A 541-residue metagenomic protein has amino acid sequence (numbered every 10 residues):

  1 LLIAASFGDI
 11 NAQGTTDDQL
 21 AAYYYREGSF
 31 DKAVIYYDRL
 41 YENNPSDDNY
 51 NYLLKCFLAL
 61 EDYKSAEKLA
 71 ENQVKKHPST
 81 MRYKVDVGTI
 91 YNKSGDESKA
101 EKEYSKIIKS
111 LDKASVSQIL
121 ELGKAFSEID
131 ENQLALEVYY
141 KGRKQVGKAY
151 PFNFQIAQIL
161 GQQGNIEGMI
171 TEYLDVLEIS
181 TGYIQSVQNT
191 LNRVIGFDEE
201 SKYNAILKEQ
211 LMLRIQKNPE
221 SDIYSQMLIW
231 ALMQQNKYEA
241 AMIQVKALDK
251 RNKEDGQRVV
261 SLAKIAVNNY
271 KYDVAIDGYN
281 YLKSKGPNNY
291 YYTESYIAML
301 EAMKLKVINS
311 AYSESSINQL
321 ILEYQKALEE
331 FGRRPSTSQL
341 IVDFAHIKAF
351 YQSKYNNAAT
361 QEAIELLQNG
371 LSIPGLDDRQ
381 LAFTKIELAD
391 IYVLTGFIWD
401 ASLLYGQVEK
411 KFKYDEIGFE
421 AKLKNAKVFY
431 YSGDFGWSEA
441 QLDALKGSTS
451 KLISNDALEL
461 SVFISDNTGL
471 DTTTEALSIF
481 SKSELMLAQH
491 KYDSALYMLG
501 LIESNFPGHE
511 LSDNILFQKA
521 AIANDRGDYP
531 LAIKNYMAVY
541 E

Functional and structural regions predicted by a protein language model:
L1-Q13: Gram-negative bacterial Sec-dependent N-terminal signal peptides
A12-E541: Acidic, polar-rich low-complexity tracts and alpha-helical solenoid repeat scaffolds
